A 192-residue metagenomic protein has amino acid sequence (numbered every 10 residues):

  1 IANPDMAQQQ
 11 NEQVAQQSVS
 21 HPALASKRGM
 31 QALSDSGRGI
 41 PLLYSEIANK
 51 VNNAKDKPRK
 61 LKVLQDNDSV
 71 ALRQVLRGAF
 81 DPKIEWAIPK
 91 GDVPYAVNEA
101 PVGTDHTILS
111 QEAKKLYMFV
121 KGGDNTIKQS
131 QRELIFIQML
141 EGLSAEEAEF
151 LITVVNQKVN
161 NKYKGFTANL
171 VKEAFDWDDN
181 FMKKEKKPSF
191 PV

Functional and structural regions predicted by a protein language model:
I1-V192: N-terminal nucleic-acid-engaging modules of covalent nucleotidyltransferase systems
